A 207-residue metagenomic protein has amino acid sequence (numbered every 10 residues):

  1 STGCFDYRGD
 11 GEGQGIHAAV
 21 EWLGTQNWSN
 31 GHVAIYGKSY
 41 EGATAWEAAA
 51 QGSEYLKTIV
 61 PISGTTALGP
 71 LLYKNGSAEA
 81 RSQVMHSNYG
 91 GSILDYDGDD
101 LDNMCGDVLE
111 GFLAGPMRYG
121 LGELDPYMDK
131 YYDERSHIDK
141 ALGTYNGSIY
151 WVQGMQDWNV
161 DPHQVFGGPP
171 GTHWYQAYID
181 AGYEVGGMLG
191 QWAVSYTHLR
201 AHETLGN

Functional and structural regions predicted by a protein language model:
S1-A18, W22-G24: Cap/lid segment of the alpha/beta-hydrolase catalytic domain
W28-S39: Alpha/beta-hydrolase fold nucleophile elbow
K38-E47: Glycine-rich nucleophile elbow surrounding the catalytic serine of serine-hydrolase chemistry
E47-T144: Accessory cap/linker subdomain of secreted extracellular hydrolases
W151-Q153: Short beta-strand/loop motif that positions the catalytic acidic residue of the alpha/beta-hydrolase fold
N159-G171: Conserved alpha/beta-hydrolase "acid-adjacent" motif
I179-S195: Catalytic histidine neighborhood in serine/cysteine hydrolases with alpha/beta-hydrolase-type architecture
T197-T204: Conserved small/polar residues in nucleotide/adenosyl-binding loops
